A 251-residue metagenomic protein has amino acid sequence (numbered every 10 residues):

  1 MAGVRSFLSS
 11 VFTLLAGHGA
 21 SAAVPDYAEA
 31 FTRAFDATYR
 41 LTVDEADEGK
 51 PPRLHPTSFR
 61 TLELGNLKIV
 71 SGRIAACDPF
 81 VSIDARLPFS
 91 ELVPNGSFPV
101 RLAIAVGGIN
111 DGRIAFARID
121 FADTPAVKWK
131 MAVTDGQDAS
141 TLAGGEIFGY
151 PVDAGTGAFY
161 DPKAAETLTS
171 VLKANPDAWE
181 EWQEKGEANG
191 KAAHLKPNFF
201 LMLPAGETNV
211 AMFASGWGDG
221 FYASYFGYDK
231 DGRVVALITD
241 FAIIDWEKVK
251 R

Functional and structural regions predicted by a protein language model:
M1-L8: Bacterial N-terminal signal peptides that target proteins for export
T13-S21: Hydrophobic h-region of N-terminal signal peptides that target proteins for export in Gram-negative bacteria
A22-R251: Intrinsically disordered, low-complexity acidic regions enriched in Pro/Ser/Thr
